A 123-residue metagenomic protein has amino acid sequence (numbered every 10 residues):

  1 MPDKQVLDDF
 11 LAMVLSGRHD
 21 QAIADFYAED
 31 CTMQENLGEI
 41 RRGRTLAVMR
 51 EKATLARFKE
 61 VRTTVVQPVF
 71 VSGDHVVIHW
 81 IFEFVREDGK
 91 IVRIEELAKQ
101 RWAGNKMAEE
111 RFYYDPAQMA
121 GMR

Functional and structural regions predicted by a protein language model:
M1-E29: Short acidic-aromatic low-complexity motifs
D20-D74: A solvent-exposed, acidic/Ser-Thr-rich amphipathic alpha-helical stretch
Y27, F82-F84, A98, Y114: Short beta-strand segments enriched in hydrophobic/aromatic residues within well-folded beta-rich domains
E51, T64-F70, I81-F82, E95-R101: Hydrophobic/aromatic beta-strand elements that line small-molecule binding cavities or substrate pockets in beta-rich
R57-E60, F84-R93: Short, cysteine-centered beta-strand-loop-beta hairpins and adjacent loop/turn segments enriched in charged/polar
H75-R86: Short, well-ordered beta-strand segments in beta-rich or mixed alpha/beta enzyme and ligand-binding folds
D88-K90, M119-R123: A short, polar/proline- and glycine-enriched secondary-structure boundary/capping micro-motif
E95-G121: Short beta-strand edge/turn micro-motifs at domain boundaries
